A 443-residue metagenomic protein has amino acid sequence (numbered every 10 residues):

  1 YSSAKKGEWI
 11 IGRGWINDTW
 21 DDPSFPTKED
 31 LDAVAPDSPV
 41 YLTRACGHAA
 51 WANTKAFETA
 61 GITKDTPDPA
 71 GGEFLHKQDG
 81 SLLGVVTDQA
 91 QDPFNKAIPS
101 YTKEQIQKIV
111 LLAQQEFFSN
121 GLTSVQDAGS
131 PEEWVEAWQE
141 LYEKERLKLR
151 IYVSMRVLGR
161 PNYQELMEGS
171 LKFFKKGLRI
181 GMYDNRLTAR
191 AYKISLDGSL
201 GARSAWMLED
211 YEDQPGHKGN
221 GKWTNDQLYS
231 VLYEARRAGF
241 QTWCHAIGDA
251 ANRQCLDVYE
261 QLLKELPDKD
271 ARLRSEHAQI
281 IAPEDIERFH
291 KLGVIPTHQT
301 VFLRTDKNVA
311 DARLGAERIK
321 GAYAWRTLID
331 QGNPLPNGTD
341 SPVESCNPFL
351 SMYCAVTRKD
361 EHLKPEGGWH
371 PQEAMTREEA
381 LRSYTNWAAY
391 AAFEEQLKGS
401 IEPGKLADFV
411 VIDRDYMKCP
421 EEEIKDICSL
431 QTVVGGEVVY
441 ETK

Functional and structural regions predicted by a protein language model:
Y1-L171, R190, I194-A251, K264 (+4 more regions): Divalent metal-binding segments
T27-K28, K175-K176, T339, C419: Short beta-alpha junctions and helix-cap segments that line functional grooves
G72, L149, L187, L350 (+1 more regions): Change "...and in nucleic-acid phosphodiester-cleaving endonucleases..." to "...and in nucleic-acid processing enzymes
K108, L232-W243, I247-L273, H277-A278 (+5 more regions): His/Asp/Glu-enriched, well-ordered alpha-helical/loop segment that forms or immediately abuts the divalent-metal
L141-E145, G177-L187, L266-D268, F289-K291: Acidic (Asp/Glu)-rich catalytic clusters
R186-S204, G293-R304: Non-cysteine beta-strand/loop elements that form the S-adenosyl-L-methionine
T442-K443: Extracellular/periplasmic ectodomains of large secreted or surface enzymes and adhesion receptors
